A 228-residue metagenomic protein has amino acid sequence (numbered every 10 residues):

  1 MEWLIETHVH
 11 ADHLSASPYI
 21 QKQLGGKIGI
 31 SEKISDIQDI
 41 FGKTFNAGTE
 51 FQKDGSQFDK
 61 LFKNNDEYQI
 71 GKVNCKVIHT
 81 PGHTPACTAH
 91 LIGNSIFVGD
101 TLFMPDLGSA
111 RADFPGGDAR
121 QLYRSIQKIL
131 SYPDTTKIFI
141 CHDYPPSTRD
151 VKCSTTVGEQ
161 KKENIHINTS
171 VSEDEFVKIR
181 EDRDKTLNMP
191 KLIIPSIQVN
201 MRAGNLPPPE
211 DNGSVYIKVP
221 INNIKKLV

Functional and structural regions predicted by a protein language model:
M1, F51-D143, I221-V228: Catalytic core of the metallo-beta-lactamase
M1-G71, E163: Active-site HxH/HxHxD metal-binding segment of metal-dependent hydrolases
V9-L14, S35-Q38, P85-C87, M104-D106 (+1 more regions): Active-site environment of divalent metal-dependent phosphoester hydrolases
I20, N94, M104-P105, R120 (+1 more regions): Conserved beta-sheet core of the metallophosphoesterase superfamily
I40-K43, A110, R149-S154: Short aromatic-enriched loop/helix-cap "lid" or pocket-rim segments at secondary-structure transitions that line
T49-Q57, K76-H83, V177-I194: Short secondary-structure transition/capping segments
R124-K137, D143-V228: Accessory terminal helices/loops
